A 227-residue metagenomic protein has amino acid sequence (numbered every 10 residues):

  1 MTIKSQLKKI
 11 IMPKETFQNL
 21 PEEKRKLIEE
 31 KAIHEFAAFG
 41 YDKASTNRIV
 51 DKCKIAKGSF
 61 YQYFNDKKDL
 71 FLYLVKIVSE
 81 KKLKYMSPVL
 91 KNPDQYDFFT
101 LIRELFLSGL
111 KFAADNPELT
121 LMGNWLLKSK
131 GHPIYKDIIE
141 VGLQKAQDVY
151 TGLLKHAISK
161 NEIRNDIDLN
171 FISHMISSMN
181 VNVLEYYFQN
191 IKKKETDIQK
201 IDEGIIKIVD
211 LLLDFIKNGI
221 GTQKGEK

Functional and structural regions predicted by a protein language model:
M1-M12, K111, D148, G152-K160 (+3 more regions): C-terminal peripheral helix-coil segments that are non-catalytic and often amphipathic
M1-Q18, K31-H34, K43-S45, C53 (+3 more regions): Short glycine/proline-centered loop/turn elements that form peptide/ligand docking sites
K24-A32, I49, L74-K82, Y150: Generic hydrophobic, amphipathic alpha-helix propensity
L27, A38-D69, Y73: Helix-turn-helix
L74-E104, L154-K155, S159: Amphipathic alpha-helical linker/stalk segments
V89-D115, L169-I176, I206-V209: Hydrophobic alpha-helical connector segments
T100, V141, S159-S177, E203 (+1 more regions): All-alpha amphipathic helical-bundle segments outside canonical DNA-binding/catalytic cores that form hydrophobic
K111-V149, N170-S173, I198-I201: Short secondary-structure transition hinges
